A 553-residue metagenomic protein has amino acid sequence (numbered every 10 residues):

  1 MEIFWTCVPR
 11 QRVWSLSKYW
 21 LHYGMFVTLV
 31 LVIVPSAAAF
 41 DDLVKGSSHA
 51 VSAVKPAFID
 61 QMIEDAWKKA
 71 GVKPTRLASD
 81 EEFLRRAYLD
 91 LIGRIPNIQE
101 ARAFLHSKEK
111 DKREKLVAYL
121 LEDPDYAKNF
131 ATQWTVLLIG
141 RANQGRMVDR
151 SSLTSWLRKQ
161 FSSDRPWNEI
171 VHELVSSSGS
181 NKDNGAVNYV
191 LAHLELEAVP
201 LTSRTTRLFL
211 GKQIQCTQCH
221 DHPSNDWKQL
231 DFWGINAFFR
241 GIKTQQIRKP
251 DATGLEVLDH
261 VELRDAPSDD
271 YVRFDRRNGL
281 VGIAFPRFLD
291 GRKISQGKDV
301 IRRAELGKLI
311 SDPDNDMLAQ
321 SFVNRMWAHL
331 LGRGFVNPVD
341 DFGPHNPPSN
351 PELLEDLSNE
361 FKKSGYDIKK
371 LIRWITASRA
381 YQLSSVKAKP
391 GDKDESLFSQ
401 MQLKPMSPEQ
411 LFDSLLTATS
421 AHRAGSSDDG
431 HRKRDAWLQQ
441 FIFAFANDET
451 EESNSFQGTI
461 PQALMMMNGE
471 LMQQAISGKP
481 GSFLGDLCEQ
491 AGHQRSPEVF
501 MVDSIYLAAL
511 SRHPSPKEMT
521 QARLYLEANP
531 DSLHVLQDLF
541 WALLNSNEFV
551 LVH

Functional and structural regions predicted by a protein language model:
M1-Y19: N-terminal secretory signal peptides that target proteins for export/translocation
H22-P35: Bacterial N-terminal signal peptides
A37-A39: Boundary at the C-terminal end of the N-terminal hydrophobic targeting segment
V44-V51: Acyl-group handling in specialized metabolite and lipid biosynthesis
A53-R85, I95-D125, I139-G425, E452-S453 (+3 more regions): Primarily short, surface-exposed interaction patches in extracytoplasmic proteins
N129-T132: Conserved AdoMet
W134, L539: Globin-like tetrapyrrole-binding proteins
L416-H431, D435-N468, S477: Long, His/Glu/Asp-enriched segments that create or flank divalent metal/ion-associated functional microenvironments
